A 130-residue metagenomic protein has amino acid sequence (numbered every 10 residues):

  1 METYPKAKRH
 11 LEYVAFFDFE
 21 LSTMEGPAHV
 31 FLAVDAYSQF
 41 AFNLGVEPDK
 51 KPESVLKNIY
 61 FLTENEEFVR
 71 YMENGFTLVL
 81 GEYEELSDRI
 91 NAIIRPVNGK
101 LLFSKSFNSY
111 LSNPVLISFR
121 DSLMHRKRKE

Functional and structural regions predicted by a protein language model:
M1-K6, N65-E66, S87-N91: Intrinsically disordered, low-complexity boundary segments flanking structured domains
M1-V30: Mobile-element integrase/transposase regions, centering on the N-terminal DNA-binding/Zn-coordinating module
F16-F17, V34, L80-Y83: Short His-Asn-centered micro-motif
E20-M24, P48-K50, Y83-S87: Short acidic, S/G/P-rich loop/turn micro-motifs used as interaction or catalytic elements
Y37-F40: Short, glycine-anchored, charge-dense loop/turn motifs used at functional sites
L44-R70: Active-site beta-loop-alpha junctions of metal-dependent nucleic acid enzymes, especially the RNase H-like/DDE
E73-T77: Short active-site oxyanion
L78-E82, S87-E130: RNase H-like two-metal-ion nuclease catalytic core shared by retroviral integrases and related mobile-element nucleases
